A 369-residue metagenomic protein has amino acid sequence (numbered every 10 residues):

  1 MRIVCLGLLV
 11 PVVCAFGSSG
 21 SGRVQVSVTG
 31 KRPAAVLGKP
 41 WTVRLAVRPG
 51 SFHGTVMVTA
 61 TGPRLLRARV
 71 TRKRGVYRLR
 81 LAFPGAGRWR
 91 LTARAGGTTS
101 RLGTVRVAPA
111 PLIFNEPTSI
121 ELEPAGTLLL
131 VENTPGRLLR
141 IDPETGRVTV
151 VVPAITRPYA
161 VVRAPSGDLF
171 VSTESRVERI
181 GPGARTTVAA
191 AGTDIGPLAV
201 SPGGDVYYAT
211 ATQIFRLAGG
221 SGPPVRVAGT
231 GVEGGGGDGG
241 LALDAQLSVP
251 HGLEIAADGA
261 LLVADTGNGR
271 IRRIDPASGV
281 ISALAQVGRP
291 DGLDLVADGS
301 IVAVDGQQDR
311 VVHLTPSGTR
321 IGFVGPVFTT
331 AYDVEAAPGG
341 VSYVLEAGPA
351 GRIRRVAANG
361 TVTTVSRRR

Functional and structural regions predicted by a protein language model:
P33-K39: Short, solvent-exposed loop/linker segments at the N-terminal edge of repeated beta-sheet extracellular domains
T71, L79-G85: Residue-level recognition of secondary-structure-to-loop junctions
G87-L91: Exposed beta-strand face motif in extracellular beta-rich ectodomains
T99-V107: Edge beta-strands of extracellular beta-sandwich domains
A108-T118, L129, T134, T145-Y159 (+10 more regions): Gly/Pro-rich loop segments of beta-rich domains
L122-A125, R163-S166, V200-G203, I255-D258 (+2 more regions): Residue-level detector of Asp-centered blade-edge/turn motifs that repeat once per structural unit in beta-propeller
G136-R140, S175-R179, T212-R216, G269-R273 (+2 more regions): A short loop-to-beta-strand structural motif that recurs across blades of beta-propeller domains
